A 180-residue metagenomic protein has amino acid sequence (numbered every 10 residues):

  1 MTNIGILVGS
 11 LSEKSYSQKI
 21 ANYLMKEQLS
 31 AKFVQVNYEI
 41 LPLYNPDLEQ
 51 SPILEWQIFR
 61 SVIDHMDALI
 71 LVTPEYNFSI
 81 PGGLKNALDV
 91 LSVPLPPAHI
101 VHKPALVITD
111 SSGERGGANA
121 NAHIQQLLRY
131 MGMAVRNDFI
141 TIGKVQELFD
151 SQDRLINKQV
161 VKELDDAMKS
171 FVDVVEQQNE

Functional and structural regions predicted by a protein language model:
T2-S30: N-terminal beta1-alpha1 ligand-phosphate binding loop
G5, I58, A134-E180: Glycine-rich phosphate/pyrophosphate-binding loop and the adjoining helix
V8, N37, T109: Short beta-strand/turn micro-motifs composed of small residues that flank or help shape donor/cofactor-binding pockets
L29-V34, M133: A generic structural motif
V34-P42, I140-E147: Short connector loops at secondary-structure junctions
Y38-E55: N-terminal beta-loop-helix "entrance" segment that forms/cooperates in small-molecule cofactor or anionic ligand
I53-M131: Helix-loop-strand module that forms the ligand-binding subsite of alpha/beta enzymes
